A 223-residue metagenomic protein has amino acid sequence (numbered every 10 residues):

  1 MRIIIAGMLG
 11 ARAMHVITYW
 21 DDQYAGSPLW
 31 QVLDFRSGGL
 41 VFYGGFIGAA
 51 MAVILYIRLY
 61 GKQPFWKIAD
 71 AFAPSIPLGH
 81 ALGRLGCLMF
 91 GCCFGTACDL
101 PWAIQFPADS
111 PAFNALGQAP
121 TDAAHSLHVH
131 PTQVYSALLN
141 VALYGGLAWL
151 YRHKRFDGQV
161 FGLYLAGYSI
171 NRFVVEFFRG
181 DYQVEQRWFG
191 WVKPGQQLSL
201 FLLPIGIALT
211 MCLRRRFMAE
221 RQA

Functional and structural regions predicted by a protein language model:
M1-A223: A feature for loop-to-transmembrane-helix boundaries and adjacent hydrophobic helices in multi-pass integral membrane
